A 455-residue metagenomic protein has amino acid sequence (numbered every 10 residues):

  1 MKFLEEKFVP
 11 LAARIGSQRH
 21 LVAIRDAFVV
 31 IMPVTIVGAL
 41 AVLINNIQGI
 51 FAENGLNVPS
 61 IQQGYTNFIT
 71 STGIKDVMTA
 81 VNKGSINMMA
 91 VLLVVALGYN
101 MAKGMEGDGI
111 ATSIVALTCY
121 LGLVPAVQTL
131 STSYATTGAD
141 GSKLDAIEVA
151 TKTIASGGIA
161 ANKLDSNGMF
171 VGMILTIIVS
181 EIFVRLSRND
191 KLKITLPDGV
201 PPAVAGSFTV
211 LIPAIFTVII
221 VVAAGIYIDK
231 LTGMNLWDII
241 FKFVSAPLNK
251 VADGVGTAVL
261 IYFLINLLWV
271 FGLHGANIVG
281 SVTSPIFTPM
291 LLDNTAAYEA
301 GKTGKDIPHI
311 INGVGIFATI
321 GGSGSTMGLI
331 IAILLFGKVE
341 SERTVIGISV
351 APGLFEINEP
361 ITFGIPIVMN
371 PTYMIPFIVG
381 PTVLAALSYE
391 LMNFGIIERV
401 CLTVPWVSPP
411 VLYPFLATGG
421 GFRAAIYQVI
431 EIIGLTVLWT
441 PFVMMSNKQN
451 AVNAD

Functional and structural regions predicted by a protein language model:
M1-I15, E53-V58, Q62-K75, D140 (+4 more regions): Transmembrane alpha-helical segments and their short flanking loops that form helix-hairpins/helix-helix interfaces
M1-Q18, R188-P197, L231-W237, D253: Short, membrane-interfacial amphipathic segments enriched in basic
A13, S17-K193, V368: Early transmembrane hairpin of solute transport permeases
H20, L196-T209, F243-L248, G364-P366 (+1 more regions): Membrane-interface segments at loop-to-transmembrane junctions
V30-N46, L92-M101, V115-Q128, G172-R185 (+5 more regions): Hydrophobic core segments of alpha-helical transmembrane domains in multi-pass membrane transport and ion-translocation
I36-N67, T129-A146, I228-P247, H274-M290 (+1 more regions): Interfacial/capping segments of alpha-helical transmembrane domains
S71-L93, A160, L164-G172, A252-H274 (+2 more regions): Hydrophobic alpha-helical transmembrane segments
G225-G337: Membrane-embedded translocation segments of transport machinery
